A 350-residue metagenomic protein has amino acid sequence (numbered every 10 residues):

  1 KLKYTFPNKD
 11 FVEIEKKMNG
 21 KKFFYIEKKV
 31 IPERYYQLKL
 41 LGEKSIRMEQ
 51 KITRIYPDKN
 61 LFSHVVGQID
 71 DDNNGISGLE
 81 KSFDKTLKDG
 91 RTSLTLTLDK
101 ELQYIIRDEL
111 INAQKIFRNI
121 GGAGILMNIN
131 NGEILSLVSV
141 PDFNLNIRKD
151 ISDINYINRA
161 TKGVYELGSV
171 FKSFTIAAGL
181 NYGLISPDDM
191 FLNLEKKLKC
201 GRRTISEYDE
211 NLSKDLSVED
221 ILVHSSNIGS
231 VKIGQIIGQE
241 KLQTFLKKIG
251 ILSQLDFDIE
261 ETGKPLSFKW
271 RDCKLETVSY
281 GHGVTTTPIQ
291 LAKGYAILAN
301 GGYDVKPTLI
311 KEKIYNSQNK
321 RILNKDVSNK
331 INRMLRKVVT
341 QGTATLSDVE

Functional and structural regions predicted by a protein language model:
K1, I69-D72, S136-D142: Short beta->alpha transition motifs characteristic of CBS
L2-T5, Q37, E109, A113 (+4 more regions): Residues within well-ordered alpha helices
K3-F6, V12-T92, L96: Small/polar-residue-rich segments within soluble enzyme cores
F23, T86-G122: Conserved, well-ordered alpha-helix/loop/beta-strand core segments that scaffold catalytic motifs
K44-E49, K115-I129: Short N-terminal helix-loop-first-beta-strand/juxtamembrane motif that initiates sensory/input modules
K59-L61, R118-I120, E350: Short, basic and Ser/Thr-rich N-terminal targeting/leader segments
G124, N128-S169, F174-E350: Beta-lactam-recognizing serine transpeptidase/beta-lactamase-like catalytic domain environment
